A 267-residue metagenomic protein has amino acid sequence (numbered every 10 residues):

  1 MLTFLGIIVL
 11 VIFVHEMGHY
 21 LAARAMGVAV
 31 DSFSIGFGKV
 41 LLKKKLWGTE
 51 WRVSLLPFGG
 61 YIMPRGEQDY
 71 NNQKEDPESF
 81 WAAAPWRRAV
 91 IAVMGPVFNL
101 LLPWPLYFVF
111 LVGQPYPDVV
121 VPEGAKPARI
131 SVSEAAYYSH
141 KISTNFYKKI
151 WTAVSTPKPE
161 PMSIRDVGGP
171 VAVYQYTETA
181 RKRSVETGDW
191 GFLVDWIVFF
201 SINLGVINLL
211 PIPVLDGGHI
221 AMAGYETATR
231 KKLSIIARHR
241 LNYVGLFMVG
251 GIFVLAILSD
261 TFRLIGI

Functional and structural regions predicted by a protein language model:
M1-E75, I207-T229: Small-residue-rich helix-interface/hinge motifs
T3-I7, F13-V14, A25, S32 (+3 more regions): Internal alpha-helical transmembrane segments
G18, L102, L106, I202 (+3 more regions): Hydrophobic/aromatic residues in alpha-helical transmembrane segments
L46, E50-W51, S201, V249 (+1 more regions): Short alpha-helix boundary/capping motifs
E78-R87, L111-L204, A221-V244, R263-I267: Functional transmembrane alpha-helices
A92-P103, D195-L209: Pore domain of cation channels
P105-G113, G205, L209, F253-D260: Hydrophobic membrane-targeting alpha-helices
R240-D260: Final/C-terminal transmembrane alpha-helix of multipass membrane proteins
